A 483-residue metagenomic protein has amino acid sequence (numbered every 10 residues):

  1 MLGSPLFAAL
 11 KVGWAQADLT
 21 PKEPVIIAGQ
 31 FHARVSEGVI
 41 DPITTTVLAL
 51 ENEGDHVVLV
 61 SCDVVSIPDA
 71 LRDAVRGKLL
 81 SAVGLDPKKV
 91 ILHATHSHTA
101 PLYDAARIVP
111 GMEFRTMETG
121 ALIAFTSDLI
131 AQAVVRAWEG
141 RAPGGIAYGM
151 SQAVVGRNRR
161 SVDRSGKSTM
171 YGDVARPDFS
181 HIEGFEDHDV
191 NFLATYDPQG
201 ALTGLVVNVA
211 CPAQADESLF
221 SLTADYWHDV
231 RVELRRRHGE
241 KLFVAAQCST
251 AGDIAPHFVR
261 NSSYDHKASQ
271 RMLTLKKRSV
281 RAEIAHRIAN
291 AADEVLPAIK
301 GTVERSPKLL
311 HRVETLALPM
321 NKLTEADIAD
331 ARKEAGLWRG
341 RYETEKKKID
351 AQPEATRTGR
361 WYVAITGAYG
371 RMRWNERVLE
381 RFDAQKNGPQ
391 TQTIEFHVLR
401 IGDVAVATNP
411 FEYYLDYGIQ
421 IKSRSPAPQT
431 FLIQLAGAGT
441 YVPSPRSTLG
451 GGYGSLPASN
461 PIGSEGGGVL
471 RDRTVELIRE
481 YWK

Functional and structural regions predicted by a protein language model:
M1-P5: Bacterial N-terminal signal peptides
F7-K483: Non-catalytic substrate/cofactor recognition surfaces at enzyme active-site rims
